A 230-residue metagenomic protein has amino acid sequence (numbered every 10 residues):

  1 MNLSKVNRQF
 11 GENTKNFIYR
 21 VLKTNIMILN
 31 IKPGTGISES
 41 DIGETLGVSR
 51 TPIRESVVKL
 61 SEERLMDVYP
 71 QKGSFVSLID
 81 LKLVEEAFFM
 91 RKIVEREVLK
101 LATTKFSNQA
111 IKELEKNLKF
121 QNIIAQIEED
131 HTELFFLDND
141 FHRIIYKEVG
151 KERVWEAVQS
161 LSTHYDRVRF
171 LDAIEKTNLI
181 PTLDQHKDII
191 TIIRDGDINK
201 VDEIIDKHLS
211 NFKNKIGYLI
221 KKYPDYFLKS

Functional and structural regions predicted by a protein language model:
M1-T104, K221-S230: Short linear motifs at protein or domain termini
T14-K15, T177-D184: Short, 15-30-residue, compositionally biased linear elements with alpha-helical propensity or flexible coil
M27, I180-L183, F212, Y226-F227: Anionic, Ser/Thr-rich low-complexity intrinsically disordered regions
I79-V84, A102-F106, A125-E129, V149-G150 (+2 more regions): A ubiquitous short alpha-helical element
M90, V94-V98, Q121, F212-I216: Alpha-helical linker/hinge and terminal dimerization helices associated with HTH transcriptional regulators
N108-L171, P181-I192, K200-N211: Conserved amphipathic alpha-helical segments that form helical-bundle/coiled-coil interaction surfaces
S210-P224: Short, charge-rich amphipathic alpha-helical segments embedded in non-transmembrane helical bundles/solenoids
